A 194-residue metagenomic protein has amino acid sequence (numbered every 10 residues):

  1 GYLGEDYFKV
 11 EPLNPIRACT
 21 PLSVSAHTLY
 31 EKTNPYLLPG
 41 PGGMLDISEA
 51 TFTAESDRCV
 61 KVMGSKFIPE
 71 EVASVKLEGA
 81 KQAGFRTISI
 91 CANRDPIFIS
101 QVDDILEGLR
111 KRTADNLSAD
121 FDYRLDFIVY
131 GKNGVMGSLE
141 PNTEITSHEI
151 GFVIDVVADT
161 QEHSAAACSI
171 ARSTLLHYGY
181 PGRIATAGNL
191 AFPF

Functional and structural regions predicted by a protein language model:
G1-I90, Q101: A conserved active-site cap/scaffold subdomain adjacent to cofactor or substrate pockets
E71-F194: C-terminal non-catalytic interaction/assembly regions of soluble proteins
